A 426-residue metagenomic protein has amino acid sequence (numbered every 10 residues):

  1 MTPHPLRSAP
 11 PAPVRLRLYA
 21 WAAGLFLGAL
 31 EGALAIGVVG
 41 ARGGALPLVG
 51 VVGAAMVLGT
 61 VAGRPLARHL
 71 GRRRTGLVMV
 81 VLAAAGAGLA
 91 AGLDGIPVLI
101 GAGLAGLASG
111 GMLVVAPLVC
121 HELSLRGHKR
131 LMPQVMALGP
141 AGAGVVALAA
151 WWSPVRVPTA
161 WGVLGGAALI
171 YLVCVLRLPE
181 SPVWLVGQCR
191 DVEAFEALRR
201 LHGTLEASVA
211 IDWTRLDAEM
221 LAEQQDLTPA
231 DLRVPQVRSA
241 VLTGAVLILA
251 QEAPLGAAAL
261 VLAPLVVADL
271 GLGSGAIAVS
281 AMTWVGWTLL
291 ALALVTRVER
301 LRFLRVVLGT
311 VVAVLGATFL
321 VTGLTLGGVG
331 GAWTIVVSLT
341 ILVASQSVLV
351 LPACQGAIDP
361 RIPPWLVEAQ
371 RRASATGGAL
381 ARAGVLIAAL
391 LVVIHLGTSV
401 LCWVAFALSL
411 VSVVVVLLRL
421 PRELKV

Functional and structural regions predicted by a protein language model:
M1-Q188, A222-V426: Alpha-helical transmembrane bundle of multi-pass membrane proteins
Q188-Q225, V426: Non-transmembrane, juxtamembrane loop and terminal tail segments of multi-pass eukaryotic membrane proteins
